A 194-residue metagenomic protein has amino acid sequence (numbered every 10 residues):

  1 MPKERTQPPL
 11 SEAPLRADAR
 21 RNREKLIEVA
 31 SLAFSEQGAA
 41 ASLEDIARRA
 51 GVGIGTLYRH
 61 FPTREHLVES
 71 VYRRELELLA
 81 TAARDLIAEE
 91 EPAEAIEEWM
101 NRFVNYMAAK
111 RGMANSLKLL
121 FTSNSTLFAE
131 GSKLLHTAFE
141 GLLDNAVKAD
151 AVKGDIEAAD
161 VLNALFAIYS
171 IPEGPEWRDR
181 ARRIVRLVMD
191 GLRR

Functional and structural regions predicted by a protein language model:
M1-R49, H66-E69: Basic, helix-initiating cap at the start of DNA-binding domains
P2-T6, R84, E90-R194: An extended, acidic
R21, K25-L32, R49, H66-D85 (+4 more regions): Alpha-helical structural segments
E24, E44, G55, E65 (+2 more regions): Residues in well-ordered alpha-helical elements
L26, L43, L57, L67 (+3 more regions): Generic leucine side-chain signal with a strong bias for well-ordered alpha-helical environments
G38-A39, R59, K153: Helix-turn-helix/winged-helix DNA-binding modules
S42-R48, L57, L67-S70, A95 (+3 more regions): Residue-level recognition of specific faces of alpha-helices
G51-F61: Short hydrophobic/aromatic patch on the recognition helix
